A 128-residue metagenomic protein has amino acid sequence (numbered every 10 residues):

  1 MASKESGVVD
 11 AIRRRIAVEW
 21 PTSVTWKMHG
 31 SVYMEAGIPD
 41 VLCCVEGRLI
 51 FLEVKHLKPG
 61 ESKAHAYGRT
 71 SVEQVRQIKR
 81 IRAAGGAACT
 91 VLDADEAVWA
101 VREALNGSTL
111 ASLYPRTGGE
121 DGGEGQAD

Functional and structural regions predicted by a protein language model:
M1-D128: Catalytic phosphate/metal-binding cores of nucleic-acid and nucleotide-processing enzymes, i.e., regions that mediate
